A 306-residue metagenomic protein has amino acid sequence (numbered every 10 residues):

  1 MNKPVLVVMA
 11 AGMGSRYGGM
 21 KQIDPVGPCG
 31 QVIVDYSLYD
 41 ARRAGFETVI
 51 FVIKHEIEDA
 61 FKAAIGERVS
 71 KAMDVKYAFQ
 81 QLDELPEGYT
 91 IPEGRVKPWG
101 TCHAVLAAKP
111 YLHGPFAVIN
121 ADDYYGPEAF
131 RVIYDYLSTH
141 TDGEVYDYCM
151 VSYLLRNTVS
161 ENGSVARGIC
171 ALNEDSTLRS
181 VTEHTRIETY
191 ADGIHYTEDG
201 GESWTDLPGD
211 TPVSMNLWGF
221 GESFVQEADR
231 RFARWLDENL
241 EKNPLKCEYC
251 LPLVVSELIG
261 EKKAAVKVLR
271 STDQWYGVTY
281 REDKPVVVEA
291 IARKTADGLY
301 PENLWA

Functional and structural regions predicted by a protein language model:
N2-G66, V75, Q80, G114: N-terminal glycine-rich phosphate-binding loop and ensuing alpha1 helix
F61-I65, I133, V287: Hydrophobic packing residues within well-ordered alpha-helices of enzyme cores
V69-G114: Short phosphate-binding loop-to-helix
E87-P98, G163-G168, E282-V286: Short, surface-exposed amphipathic charged segments that create phosphate/polyanion-binding patches used for binding
G114-Y124: Short beta-strand-to-loop acidic/aromatic patch adjacent to the donor-nucleotide binding site
Y125-G126, F220: Hydrophobic/aromatic residue at the end of a short beta strand that borders the catalytic acidic motif
P127-M215: Conserved core of the sugar-phosphate nucleotidyltransferase
L172-E174, V181-A306: Conserved alpha/beta core of the MobA/IspD/sugar-nucleotide pyrophosphorylase nucleotidyltransferase superfamily
